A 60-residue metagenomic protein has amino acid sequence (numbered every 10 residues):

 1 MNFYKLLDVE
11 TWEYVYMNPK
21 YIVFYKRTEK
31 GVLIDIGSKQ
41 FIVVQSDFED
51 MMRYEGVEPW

Functional and structural regions predicted by a protein language model:
M1-V15, Y21-W60: Acidic, Ser/Thr- and proline-rich intrinsically disordered linker/docking segments of eukaryotic scaffolds
